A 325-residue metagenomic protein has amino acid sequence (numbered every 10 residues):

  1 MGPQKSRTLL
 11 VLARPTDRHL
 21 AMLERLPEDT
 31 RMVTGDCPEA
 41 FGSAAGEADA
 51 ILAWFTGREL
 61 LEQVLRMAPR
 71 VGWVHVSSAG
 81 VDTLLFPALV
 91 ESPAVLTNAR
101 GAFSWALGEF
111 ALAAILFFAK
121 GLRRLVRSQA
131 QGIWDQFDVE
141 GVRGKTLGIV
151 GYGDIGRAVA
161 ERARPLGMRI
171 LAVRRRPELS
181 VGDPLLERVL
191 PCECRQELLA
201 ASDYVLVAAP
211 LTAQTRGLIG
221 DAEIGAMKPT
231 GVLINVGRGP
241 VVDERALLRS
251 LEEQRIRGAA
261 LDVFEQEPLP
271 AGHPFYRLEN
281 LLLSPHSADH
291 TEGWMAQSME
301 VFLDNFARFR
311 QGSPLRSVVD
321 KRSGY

Functional and structural regions predicted by a protein language model:
M1-V95, G220: An N-terminal-biased, well-structured beta-alpha scaffold segment characteristic of Rossmann-like dinucleotide-binding
L12, G148-G151: Conserved N-terminal Rossmann-fold NAD(P)-binding element of oxidoreductases
V33, L171, P240: Conserved beta-strand positions in the Rossmann-like core of class I SAM-dependent methyltransferases
F41-G46, L65-A68, V142, Q196-S202 (+2 more regions): A short, aliphatic-rich alpha-helical micro-motif
E91-T146, D154, A158-E161, P165 (+2 more regions): Phosphate-binding beta-alpha-beta segment of Rossmann-like dinucleotide-binding domains, i.e., the NAD(P)
L96, T230-V232, V236-Y325: Rossmann-like dinucleotide-binding domain for NAD(H)/NADP(H)
P165-D183: NAD(P)-binding Rossmann-fold cofactor-contacting core
P177-P274: Rossmann-like adenosine-cofactor binding region
